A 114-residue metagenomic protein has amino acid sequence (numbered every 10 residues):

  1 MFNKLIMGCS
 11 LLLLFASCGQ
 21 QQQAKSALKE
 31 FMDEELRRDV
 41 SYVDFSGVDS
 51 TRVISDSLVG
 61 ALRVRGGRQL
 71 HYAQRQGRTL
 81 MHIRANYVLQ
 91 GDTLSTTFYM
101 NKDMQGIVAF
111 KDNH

Functional and structural regions predicted by a protein language model:
M1-C18: Sec-dependent bacterial lipoprotein signal peptides
C18-H114: Cystatin/cathelin-like cysteine-protease inhibitor module
